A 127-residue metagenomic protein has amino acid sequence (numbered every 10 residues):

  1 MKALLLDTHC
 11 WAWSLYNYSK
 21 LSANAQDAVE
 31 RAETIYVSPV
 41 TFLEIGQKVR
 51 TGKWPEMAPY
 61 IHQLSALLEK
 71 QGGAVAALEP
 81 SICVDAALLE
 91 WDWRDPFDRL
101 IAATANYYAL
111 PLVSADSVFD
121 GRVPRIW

Functional and structural regions predicted by a protein language model:
M1-V37, T51-A66, K70, Y108 (+1 more regions): Short, well-structured N-terminal submotif of metal-dependent ribonuclease cores
D7-T8, I45, A86, A105: Generic structural signal for small/hydrophobic residues in well-ordered secondary structure, especially within
C10, T41-F42, I82, I101 (+1 more regions): Alpha-helix capping/helix-boundary segments
L15, S38-P39, A76, V113: Active-site-adjacent beta-strand anchor residues
P39-Q47: Short, conserved active-site loops that position catalytic residues or coordinate cofactors/metal ions across diverse
M57-H62, E69-A115: Active-site neighborhoods of divalent-metal-dependent phosphate/nucleic-acid chemistry enzymes
R122-W127: Active-site regions of enzymes building and remodeling cell-envelope glycoconjugates
